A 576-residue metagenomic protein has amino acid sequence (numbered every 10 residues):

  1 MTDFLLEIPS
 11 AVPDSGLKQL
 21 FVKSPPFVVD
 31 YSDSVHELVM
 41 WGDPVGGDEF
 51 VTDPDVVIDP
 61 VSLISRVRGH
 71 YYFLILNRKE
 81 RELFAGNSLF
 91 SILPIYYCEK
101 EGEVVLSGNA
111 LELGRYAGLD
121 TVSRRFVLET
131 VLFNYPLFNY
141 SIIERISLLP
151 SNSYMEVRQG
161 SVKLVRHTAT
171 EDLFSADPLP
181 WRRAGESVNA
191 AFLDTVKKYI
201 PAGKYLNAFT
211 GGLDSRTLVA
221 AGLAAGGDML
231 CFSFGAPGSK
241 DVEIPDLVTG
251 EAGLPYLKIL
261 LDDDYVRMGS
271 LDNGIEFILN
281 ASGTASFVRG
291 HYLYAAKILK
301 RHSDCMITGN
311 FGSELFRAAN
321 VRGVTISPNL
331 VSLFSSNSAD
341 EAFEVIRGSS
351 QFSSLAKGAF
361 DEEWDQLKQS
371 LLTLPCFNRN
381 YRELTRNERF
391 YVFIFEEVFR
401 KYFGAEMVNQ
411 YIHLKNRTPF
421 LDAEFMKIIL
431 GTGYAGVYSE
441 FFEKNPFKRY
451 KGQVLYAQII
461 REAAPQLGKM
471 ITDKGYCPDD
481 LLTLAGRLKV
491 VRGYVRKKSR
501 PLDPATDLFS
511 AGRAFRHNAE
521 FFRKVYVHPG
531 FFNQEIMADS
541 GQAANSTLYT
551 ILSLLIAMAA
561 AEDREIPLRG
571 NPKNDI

Functional and structural regions predicted by a protein language model:
M1-L17, E37-V39, G47-D55, S510-I576: Non-catalytic N-terminal targeting/anchoring module and adjacent flexible stem/linker that precedes the structured
M1-Y265, N273: Cysteine-centered catalytic environments shared across enzyme families
E80-F84, I92, E99-E101, Q159 (+7 more regions): ATP-dependent adenylate-handling active sites, centered on carboxylate activation for C-N bond formation
S107-N109, S123, A356-K357, D361 (+2 more regions): Helix N-cap / beta->alpha transition motif
Y116, T373-C376, A511-F515: Short, positively charged, low-complexity/disordered linker segments
Y391: Basic, amphipathic alpha-helical recognition segments used for DNA target recognition
R461-S546: PAPS-dependent sulfotransferase catalytic core
